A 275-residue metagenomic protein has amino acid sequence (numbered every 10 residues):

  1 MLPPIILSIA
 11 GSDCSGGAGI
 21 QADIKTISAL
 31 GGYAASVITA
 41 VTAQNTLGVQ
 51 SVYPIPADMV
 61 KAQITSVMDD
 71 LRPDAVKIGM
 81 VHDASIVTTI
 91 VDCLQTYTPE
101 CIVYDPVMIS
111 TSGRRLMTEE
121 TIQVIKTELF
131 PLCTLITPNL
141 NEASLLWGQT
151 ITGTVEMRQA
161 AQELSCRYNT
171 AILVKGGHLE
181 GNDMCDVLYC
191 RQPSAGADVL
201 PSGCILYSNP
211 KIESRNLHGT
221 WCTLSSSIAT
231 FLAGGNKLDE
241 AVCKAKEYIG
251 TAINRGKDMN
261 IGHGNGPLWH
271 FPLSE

Functional and structural regions predicted by a protein language model:
L2-S8, S28-T111, F271-S274: Conserved N-terminal subdomain of the carbohydrate kinase-like
I9-S15, C204-G219: Short pre-catalytic strand/loop immediately N-terminal to key active-site residues, enriched for Gly-Thr
G16-G32: N-terminal basic/disordered segments at the start of proteins
L30-A35, V199-I205, F231-A245: Phosphate-handling active-site elements
P54, D239-E275: Charged C-terminal helix
E119-C204: Conserved phosphate/ATP/ADP-binding segment of small-molecule kinases
S144-L145, R215-L238: Short, small-residue alpha-helix embedded
M157-S165, I205, K237-I253: Short, well-structured alpha-helical segments that form the helix of a local strand-helix-strand
